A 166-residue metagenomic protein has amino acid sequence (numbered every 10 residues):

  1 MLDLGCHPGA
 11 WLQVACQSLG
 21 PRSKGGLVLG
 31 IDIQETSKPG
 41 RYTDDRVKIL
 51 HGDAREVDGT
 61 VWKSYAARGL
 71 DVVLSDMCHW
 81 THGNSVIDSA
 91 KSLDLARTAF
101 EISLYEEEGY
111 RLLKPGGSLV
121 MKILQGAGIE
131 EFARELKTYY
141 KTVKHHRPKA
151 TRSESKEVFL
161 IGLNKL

Functional and structural regions predicted by a protein language model:
M1-H7: Conserved class I S-adenosyl-L-methionine
P8-S23: Conserved SAM-binding loop of SAM-dependent methyltransferases across substrates and taxa, primarily the Class I
L19-S23, A66, E106-L113: A generic alpha-to-beta junction signature in SAM-dependent methyltransferases
S23-L29: Short beta-strand element of Class I
I31-T81: S-adenosyl-L-methionine
I87-E108: Glycine-rich S-adenosyl-L-methionine
R111-I123: Conserved beta-strand signature within the Rossmann-like core of class I S-adenosyl-L-methionine
I123-L166: Class I S-adenosyl-L-methionine
